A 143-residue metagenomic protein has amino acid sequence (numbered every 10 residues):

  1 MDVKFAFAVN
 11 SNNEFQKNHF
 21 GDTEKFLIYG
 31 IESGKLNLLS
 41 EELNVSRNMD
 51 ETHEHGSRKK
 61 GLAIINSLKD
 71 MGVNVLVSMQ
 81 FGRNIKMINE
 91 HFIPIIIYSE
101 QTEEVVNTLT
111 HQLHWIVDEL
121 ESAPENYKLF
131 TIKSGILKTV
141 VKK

Functional and structural regions predicted by a protein language model:
M1-K59, D70-M71, I96-K143: Non-catalytic interface/targeting segments
K60-I64: Amphipathic coiled-coil/heptad-repeat helices and related helical stalk/stem segments that mediate oligomerization
I65-S99: Mid-chain, well-packed structural core segment of small domains
